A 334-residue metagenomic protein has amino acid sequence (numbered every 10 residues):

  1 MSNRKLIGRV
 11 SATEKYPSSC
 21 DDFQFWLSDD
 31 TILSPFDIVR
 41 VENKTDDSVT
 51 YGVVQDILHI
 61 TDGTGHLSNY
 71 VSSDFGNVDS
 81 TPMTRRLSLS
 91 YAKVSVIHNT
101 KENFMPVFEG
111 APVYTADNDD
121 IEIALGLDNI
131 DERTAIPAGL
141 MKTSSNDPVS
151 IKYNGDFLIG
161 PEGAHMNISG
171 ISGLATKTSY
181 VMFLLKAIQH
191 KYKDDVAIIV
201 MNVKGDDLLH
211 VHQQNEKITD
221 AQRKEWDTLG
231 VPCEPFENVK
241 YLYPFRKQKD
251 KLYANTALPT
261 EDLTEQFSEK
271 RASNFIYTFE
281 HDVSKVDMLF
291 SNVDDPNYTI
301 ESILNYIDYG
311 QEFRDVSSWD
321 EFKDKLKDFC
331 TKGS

Functional and structural regions predicted by a protein language model:
M1-I171, L184, K191-D195: Basic- and hydrophobic-enriched, low-structure N-terminal and domain-boundary segments that flank ATP-binding catalytic
G63, L174, L209, Q213: Active-site-proximal flexible loops/turns
N103-F104, P161-G163, K177-T178, L208-H210 (+1 more regions): Short helix/loop capping segments that flank catalytic or ligand/cofactor-binding pockets
M166-T178, K204: Conserved helicase ATPase motor motifs in RecA-like P-loop NTPase domains
K177-L185: Motif I (Walker A/P-loop) of helicase-class P-loop NTPases
L185, Q189, G230-V231: Short amphipathic alpha-helical segments and helix-helix/interface helices
D194-Y298: P-loop NTPase motor core
E280-S334: Non-catalytic, charge-rich alpha-helical accessory subdomains
